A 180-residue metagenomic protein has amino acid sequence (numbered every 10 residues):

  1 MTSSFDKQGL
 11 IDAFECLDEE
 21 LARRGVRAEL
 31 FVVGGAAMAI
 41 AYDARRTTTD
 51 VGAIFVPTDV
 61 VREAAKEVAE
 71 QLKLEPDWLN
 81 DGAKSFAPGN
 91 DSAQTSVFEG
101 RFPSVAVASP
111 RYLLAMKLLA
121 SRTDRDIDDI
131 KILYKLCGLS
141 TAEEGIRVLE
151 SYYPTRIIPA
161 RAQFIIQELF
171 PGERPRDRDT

Functional and structural regions predicted by a protein language model:
M1-T180: Compositionally biased terminal segments of proteins
